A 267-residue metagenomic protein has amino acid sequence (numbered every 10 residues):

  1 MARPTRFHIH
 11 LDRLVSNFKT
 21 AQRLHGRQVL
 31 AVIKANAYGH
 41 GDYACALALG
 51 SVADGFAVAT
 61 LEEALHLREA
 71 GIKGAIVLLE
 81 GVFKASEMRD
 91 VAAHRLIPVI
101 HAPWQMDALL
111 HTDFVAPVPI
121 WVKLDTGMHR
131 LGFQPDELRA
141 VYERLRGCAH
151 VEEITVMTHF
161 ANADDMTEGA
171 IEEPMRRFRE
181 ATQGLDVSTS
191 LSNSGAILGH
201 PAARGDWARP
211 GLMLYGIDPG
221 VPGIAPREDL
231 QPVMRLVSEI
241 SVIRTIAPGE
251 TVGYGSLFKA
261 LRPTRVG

Functional and structural regions predicted by a protein language model:
M1-A2: Gly-rich Lys/Arg/Thr-decorated short loops/hinges at beta-loop-alpha junctions or inter-strand turns that position
T5-I9, R13-S16, R27-S190, A203-R204: Active-site-proximal beta-alpha core segment in soluble small-molecule metabolic enzymes
D164-R265: Anionic-ligand-binding alpha/beta catalytic cores of soluble enzymes and soluble regulatory domains that recognize
